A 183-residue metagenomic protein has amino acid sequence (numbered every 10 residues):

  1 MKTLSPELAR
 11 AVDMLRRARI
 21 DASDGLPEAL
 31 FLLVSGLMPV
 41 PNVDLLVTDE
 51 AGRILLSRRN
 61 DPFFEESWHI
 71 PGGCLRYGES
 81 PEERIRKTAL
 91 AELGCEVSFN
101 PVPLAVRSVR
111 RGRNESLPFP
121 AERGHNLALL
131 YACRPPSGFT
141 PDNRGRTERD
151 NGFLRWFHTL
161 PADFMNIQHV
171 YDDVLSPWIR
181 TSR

Functional and structural regions predicted by a protein language model:
M1-R17, E82, A89, L93-V102: Short N-terminal secondary-structure initiator segments
K2-D44, E50, P120-A121: Acidic, metal-coordinating catalytic segment for phosphate/diphosphate chemistry, firing primarily on the Nudix
K2-E7, F63-E66, P135-R183: Nudix hydrolase/Nudix homology domain
A29-I54, P71-C74, P101, A128-R134: Conserved N-terminal beta-strand and adjoining loop/helix that marks the start of the Nudix/MutT-like hydrolase domain
P39, R123-L127, E148: A short, structural micro-pattern
R53, P62, V109-R111, A162: Surface-exposed, flexible loop/turn segments at secondary-structure boundaries
R53-C95: Conserved Nudix-box catalytic region and its N-terminal flanking loop in Nudix hydrolases and closely related
G94-F139: Active-site segment of metal-dependent pyrophosphate-handling enzymes, primarily the Nudix hydrolase catalytic core
